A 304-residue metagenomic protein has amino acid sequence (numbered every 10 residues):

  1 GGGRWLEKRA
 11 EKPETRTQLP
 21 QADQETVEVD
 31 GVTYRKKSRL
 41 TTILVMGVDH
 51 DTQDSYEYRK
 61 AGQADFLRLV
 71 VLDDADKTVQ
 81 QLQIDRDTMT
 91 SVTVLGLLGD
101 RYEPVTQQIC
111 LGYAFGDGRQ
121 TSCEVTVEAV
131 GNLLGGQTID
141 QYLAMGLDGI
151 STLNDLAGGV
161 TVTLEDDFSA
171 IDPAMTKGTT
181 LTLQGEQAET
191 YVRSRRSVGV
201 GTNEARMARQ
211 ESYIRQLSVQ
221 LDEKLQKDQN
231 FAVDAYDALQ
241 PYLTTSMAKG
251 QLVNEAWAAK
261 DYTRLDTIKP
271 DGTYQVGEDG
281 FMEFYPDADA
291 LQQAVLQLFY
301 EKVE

Functional and structural regions predicted by a protein language model:
G2-E304: Non-catalytic, solvent-exposed segments at the cell envelope interface
